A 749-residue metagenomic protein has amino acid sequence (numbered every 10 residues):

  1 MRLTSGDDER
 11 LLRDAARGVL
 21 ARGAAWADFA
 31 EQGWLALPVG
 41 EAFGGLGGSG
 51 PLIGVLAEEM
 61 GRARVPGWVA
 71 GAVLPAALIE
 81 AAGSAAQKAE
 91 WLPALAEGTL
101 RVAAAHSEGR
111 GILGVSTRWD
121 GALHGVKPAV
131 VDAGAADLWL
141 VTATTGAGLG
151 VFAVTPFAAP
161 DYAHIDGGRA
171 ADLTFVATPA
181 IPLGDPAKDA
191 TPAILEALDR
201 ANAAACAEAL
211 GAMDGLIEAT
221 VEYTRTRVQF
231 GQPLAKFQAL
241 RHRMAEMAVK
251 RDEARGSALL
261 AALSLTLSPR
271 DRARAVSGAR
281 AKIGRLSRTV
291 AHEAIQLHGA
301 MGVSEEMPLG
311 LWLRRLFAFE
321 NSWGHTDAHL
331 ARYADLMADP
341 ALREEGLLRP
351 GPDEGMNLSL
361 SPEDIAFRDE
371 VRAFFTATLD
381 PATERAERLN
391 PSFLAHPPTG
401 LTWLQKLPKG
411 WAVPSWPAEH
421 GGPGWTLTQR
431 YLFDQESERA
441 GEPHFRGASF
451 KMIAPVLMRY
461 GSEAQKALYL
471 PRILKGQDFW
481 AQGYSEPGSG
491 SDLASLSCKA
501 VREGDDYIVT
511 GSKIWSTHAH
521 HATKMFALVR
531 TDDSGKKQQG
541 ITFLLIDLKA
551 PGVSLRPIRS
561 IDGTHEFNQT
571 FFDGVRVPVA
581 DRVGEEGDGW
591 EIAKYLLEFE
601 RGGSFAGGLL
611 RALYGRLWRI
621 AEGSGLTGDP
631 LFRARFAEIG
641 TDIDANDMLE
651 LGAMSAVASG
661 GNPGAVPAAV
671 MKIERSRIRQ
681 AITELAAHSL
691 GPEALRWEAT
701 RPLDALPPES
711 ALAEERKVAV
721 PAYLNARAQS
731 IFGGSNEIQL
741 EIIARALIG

Functional and structural regions predicted by a protein language model:
M1-A63, G67, A82-A85, A94 (+9 more regions): Alpha-helical interface subdomain recognition
G33, A57-M60, V154-F157, G410 (+4 more regions): Short Ser/Thr-interspersed hydrophobic loop/turn segments at strand-loop and sheet-helix junctions that line or gate
G48, L113, D132-A136, W425-L427 (+6 more regions): Short glycine/proline-enriched turns and hinge-like loops at secondary-structure junctions
E97-G109, G476-Y484: A short, Trp-centered hydrophobic/proline-enriched beta-strand micro-motif
A103-A105, V126-Y162, D506, T510-R556: A short core secondary-structure module
G114-V115, A129-D132, T155-P186, K549-P578 (+1 more regions): Flexible, small-/acidic-enriched active-site or ligand-binding loops
P128-A133, V303, I514-A519, I561-D562 (+1 more regions): Glycine-rich phosphate/pyrophosphate-binding beta-alpha loops
S489-D492, Y507: Hydrophobic, small-residue-rich alpha-helical packing segments that form membrane-like cores
